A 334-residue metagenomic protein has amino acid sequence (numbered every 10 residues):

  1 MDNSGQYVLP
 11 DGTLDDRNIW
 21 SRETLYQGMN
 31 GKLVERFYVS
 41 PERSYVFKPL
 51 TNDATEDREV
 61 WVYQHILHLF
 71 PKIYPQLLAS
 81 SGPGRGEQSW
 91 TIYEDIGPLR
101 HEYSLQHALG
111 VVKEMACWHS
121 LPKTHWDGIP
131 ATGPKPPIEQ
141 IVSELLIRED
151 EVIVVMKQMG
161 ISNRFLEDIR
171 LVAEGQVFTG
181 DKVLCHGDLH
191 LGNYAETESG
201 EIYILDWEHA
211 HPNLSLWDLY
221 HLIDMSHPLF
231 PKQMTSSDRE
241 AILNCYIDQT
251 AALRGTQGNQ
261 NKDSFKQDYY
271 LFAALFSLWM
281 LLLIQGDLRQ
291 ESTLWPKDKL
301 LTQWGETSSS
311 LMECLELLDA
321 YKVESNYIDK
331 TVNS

Functional and structural regions predicted by a protein language model:
L14-V39: ATP-binding glycine-rich phosphate-binding loop
G31-D57: ATP-binding glycine-rich loop module of kinase domains
Q76-E87: Short beta-strand micro-motifs within the conserved protein kinase catalytic domain, predominantly in the N-lobe
G86-P98: Conserved short submotifs of the Hanks-type protein kinase catalytic core that shape the nucleotide-binding pocket
P98-G133: Conserved kinase catalytic-core helix
P130-G175: Active-site catalytic-loop/activation-segment of kinase and kinase-like phosphoryl-transfer enzymes
L216-G255, A273-L294: Active-site activation/catalytic loop segments of kinase-like enzymes and analogous catalytic loops in related
A273-S334: ATP/Mg2+ or Mg2+-diphosphate-binding catalytic cores that bind nucleotide phosphates or diphosphates via glycine-rich
